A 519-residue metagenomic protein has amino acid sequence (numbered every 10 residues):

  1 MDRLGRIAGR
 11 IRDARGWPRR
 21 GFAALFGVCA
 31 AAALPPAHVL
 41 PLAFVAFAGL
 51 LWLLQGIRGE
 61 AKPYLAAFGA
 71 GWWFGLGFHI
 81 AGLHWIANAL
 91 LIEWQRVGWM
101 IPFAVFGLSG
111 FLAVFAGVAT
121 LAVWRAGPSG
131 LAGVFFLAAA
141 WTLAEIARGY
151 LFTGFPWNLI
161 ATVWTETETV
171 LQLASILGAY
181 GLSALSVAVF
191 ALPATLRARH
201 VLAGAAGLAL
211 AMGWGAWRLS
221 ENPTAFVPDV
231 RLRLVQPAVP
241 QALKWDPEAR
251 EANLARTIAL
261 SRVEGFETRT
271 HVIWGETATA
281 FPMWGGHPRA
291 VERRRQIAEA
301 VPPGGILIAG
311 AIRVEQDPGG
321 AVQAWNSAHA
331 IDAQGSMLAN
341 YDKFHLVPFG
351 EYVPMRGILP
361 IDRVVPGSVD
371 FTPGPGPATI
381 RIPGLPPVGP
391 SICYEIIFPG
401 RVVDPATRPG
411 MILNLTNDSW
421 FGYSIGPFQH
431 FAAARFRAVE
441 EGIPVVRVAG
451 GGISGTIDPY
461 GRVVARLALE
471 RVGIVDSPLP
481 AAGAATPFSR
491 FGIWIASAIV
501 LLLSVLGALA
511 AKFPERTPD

Functional and structural regions predicted by a protein language model:
D2-E221, A255, Y423-S424, A434-R437 (+4 more regions): Membrane-embedded alpha-helical bundles of multi-pass enzymes that act on lipidic or dolichyl-linked glycan substrates
L219-F491: Soluble catalytic domains of enzymes that build or remodel membrane lipids, polysaccharides, and related
